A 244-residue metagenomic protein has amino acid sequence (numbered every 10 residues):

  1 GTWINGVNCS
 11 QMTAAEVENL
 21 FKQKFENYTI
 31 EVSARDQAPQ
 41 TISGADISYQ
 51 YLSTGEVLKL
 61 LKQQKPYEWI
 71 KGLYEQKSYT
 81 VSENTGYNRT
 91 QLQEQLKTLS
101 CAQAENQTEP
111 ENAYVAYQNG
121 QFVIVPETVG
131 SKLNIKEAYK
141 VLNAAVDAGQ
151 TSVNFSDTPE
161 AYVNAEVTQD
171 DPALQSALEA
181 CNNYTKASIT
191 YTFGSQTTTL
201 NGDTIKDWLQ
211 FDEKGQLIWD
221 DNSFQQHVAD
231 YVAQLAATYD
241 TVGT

Functional and structural regions predicted by a protein language model:
G1-T244: Surface-exposed, secretory/extracytoplasmic low-complexity segments enriched in Ser/Thr/Asn/Gly/Pro
